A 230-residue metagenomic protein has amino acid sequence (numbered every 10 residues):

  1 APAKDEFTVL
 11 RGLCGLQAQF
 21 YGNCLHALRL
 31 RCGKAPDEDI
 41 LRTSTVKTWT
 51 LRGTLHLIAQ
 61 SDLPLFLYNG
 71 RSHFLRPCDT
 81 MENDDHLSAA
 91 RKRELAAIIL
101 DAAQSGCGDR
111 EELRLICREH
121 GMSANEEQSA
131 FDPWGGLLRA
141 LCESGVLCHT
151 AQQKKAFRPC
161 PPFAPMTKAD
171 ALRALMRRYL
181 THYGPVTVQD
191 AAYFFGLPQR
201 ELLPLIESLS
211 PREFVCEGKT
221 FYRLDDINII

Functional and structural regions predicted by a protein language model:
A1-E111, L115-S123: Phosphate-backbone binding and catalysis cores of DNA-processing enzymes
I40-L41, G135-R139, L203-S210: Short, hydrophobic-biased segments on the C-terminal half of alpha helices that form "recognition helices"
L41-L55, C142-Q152, S210-E217: A short, conserved structural fragment
L55-L57, K154-C160, T220-L224: Minor-groove-contacting beta-hairpin "wing" of winged helix-turn-helix DNA-binding domains
L63-Y68, A164-A169, I227-I230: Short, charged/polar, Gly/Pro-enriched secondary-structure boundary elements
A97, Q104, G108, R177 (+3 more regions): Long, charge-rich, low-complexity alpha-helical segments
E127-L202: Loop-centered beta-sheet repeat module
P211-I230: Non-catalytic regulatory appendages
